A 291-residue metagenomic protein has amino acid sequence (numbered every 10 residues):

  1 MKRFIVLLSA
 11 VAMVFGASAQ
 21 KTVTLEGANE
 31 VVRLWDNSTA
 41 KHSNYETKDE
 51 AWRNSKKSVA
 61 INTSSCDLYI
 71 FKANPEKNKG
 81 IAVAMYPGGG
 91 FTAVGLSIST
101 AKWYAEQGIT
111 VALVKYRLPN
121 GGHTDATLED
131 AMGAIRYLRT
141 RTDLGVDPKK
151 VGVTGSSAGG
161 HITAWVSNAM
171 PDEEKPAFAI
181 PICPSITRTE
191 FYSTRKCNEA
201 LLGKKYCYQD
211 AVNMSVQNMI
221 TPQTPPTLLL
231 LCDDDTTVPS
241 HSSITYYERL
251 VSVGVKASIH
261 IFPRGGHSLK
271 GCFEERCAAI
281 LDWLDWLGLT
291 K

Functional and structural regions predicted by a protein language model:
K21-K77: N-terminal cap/lid segment of alpha/beta-hydrolase-fold proteins
E50-S55, P184-M219, P225: Mobile cap/lid helix-loop segments that gate and shape the active-site cleft of serine hydrolases
K79-G88: Short beta-strand element of the alpha/beta-hydrolase
A93-A101, A112-K150, K270-E275: Catalytic nucleophile-loop/oxyanion-hole region of alpha/beta-hydrolase and closely related hydrolase-like folds
G133-T194, A211: Primarily recognizes the serine-hydrolase "nucleophile elbow" in alpha/beta-hydrolase and SGNH/GDSL folds
Q223, L229-L231, D235: Short beta-strand/loop motif that positions the catalytic acidic residue of the alpha/beta-hydrolase fold
T236-S242: Conserved alpha/beta-hydrolase "acid-adjacent" motif
I244-K291: C-terminal catalytic histidine-bearing segment of alpha/beta-hydrolase fold enzymes
